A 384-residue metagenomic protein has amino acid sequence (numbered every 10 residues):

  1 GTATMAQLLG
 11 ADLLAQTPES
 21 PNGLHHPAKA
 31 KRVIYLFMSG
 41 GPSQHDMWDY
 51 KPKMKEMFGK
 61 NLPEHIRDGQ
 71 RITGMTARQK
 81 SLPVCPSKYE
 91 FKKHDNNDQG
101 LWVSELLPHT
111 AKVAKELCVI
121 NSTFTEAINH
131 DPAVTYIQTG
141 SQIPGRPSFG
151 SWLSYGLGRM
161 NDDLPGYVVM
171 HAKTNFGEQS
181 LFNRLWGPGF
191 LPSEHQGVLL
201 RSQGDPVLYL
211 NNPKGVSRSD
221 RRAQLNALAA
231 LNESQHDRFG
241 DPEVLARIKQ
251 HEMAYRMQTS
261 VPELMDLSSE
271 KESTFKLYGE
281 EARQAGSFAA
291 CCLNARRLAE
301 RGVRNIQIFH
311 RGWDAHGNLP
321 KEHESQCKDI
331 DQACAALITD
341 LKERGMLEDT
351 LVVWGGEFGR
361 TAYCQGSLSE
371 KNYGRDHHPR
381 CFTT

Functional and structural regions predicted by a protein language model:
G1-T384: Ligand-binding pockets and gating/stacking loops
